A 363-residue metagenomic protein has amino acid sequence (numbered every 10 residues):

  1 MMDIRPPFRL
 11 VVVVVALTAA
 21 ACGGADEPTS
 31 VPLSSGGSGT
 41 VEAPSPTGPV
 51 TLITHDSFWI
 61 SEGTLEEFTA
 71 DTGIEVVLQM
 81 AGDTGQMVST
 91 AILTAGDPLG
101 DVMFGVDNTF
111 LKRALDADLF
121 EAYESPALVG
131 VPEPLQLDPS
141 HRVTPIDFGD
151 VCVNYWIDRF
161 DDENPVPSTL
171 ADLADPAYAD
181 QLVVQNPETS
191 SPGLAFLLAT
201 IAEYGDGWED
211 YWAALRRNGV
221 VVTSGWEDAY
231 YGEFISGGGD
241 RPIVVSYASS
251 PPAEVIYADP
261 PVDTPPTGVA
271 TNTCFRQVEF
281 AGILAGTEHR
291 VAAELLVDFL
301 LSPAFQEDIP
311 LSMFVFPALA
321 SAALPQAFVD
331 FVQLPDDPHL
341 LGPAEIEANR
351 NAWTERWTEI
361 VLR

Functional and structural regions predicted by a protein language model:
C22-G23, L33-R113: Early extracytoplasmic/lumenal segment of secretory-pathway proteins
T51, A171-P192, A199-E203: Short loop->beta-strand "edge-of-pocket" segments that line small-molecule binding or catalytic clefts across diverse
P98-M103, E121-I157, A171, Q181-P187: A structural signal for short loop-to-beta-strand junctions that line the ligand-binding cleft of periplasmic/secreted
N108-L119, D138-V166, G193-E203, R276-G282: Periplasmic solute-binding protein
F120-V129, R142-T144, A171-A174, A248 (+2 more regions): Short beta-strand->loop
P192, L198-N272: Ligand-binding pocket segment of bilobal, Venus flytrap-like solute-binding proteins
F275, A281-L340: Mature extracytoplasmic/periplasmic domains
Q326-R363: Extracellular/periplasmic bilobal clamshell ligand-binding domains
